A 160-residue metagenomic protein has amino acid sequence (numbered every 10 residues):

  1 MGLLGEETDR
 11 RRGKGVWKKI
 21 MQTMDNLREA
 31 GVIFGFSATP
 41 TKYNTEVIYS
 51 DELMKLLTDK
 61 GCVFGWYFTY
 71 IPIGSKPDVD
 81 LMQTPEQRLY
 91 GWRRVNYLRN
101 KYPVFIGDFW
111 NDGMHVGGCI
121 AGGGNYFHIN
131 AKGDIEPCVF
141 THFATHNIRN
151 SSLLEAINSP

Functional and structural regions predicted by a protein language model:
M1: Conserved phosphate-donor/acceptor-positioning beta-strand/loop module used by diverse small-molecule
L4, D9-G118, A131-K132, E136 (+1 more regions): Radical SAM enzyme [4Fe-4S]-AdoMet core and its adjacent flexible, acidic and glycine-rich loops/tails across
G118-C119, P160: Short secondary-structure boundary/capping segments
G123-N125: Short loop/turn microsegments at loop-to-beta-strand junctions
I148-P160: Short, solvent-exposed cationic patches
